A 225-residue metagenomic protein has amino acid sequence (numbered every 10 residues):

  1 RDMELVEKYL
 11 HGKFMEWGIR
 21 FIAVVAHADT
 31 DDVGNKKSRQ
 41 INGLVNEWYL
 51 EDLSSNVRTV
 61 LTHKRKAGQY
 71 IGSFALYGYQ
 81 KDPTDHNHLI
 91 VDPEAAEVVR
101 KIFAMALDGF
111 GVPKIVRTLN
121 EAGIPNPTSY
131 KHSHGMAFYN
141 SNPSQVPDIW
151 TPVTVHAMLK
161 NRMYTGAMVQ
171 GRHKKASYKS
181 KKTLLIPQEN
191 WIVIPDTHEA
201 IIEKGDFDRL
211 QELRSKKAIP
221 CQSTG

Functional and structural regions predicted by a protein language model:
R1-G225: Conserved catalytic breakage-reunion loop centered on the nucleophilic residue
